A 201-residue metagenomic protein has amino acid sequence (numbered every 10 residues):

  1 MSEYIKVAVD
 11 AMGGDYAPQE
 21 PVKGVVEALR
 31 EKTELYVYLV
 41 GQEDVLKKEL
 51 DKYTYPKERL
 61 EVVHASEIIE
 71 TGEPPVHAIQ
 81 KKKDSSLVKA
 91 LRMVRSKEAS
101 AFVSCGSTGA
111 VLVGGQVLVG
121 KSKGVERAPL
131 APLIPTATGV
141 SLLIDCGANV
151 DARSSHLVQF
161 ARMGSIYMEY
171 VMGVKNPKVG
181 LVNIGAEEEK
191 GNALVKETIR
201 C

Functional and structural regions predicted by a protein language model:
M1-K47: N-terminal phosphate-binding or glycine-rich loops at protein starts, especially the Walker A/P-loop of NTPases
D10, L39-G41, V63, S104-G106 (+3 more regions): Short beta-strand segments
Q19, Y36-Y38, D44, V150-C201: Glycine-rich phosphate/diphosphate-binding loop of Rossmann-like nucleotide-binding domains
L29-T33, L50-R59, M172: Short helix-capping segments at alpha-helix termini
Y55-A99: Phosphate/nucleotide-donor binding subsite
M93-L112, I184, E189-K190, V195-C201: Glycine-rich phosphate-binding loop
V113-G147: Short, acidic/small-residue loops that bind anionic groups at enzyme active sites
